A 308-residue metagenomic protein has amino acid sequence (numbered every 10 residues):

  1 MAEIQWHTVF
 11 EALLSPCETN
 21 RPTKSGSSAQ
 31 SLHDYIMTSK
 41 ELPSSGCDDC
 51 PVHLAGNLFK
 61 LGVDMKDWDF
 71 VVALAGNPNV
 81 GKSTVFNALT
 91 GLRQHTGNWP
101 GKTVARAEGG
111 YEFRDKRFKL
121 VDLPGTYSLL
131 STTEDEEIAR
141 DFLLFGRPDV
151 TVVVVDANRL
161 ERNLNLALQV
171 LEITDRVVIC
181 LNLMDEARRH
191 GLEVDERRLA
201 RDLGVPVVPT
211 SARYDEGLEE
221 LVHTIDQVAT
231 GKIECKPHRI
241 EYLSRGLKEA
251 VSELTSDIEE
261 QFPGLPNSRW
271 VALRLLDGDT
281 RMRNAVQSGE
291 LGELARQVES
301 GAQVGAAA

Functional and structural regions predicted by a protein language model:
Q5, C50, E234-A308: Extended helical scaffolds that flank P-loop GTPase cores
F10-L13, L32-S128: Conserved G1/Walker A P-loop phosphate-binding module
A73, V85-F86, V104, L120-D122 (+5 more regions): Residue-level signature of catalytic and energy-coupling elements of molecular machines, predominantly ATP/GTP-dependent
P100-V104, K119, S131, D135-I138 (+8 more regions): Helical mechanochemical/support elements of P-loop NTPase systems and associated helical scaffolds
G101, G125-T126, A157-E161, L183-R188 (+1 more regions): Conserved nucleotide-binding/hydrolysis micro-motifs of P-loop NTPases
R114, R140-P206: Conserved C-terminal guanine-recognition region of P-loop GTPase G domains, centered on the G4
A187-R239: Canonical P-loop GTPase G-domain recognition
